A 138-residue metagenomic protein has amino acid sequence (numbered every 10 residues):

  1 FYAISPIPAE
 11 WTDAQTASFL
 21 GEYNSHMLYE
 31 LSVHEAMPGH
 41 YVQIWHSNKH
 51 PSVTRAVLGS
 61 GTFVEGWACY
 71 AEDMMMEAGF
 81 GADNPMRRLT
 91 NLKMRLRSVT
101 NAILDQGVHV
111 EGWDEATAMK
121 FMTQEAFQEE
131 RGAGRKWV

Functional and structural regions predicted by a protein language model:
F1-V138: Long, His/Glu/Asp-enriched segments that create or flank divalent metal/ion-associated functional microenvironments
